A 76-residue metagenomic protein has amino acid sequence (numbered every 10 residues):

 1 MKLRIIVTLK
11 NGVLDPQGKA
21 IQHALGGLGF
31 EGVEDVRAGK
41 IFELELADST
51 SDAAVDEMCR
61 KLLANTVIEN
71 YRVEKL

Functional and structural regions predicted by a protein language model:
K2-E43, A47-T50, A54-L76: Long, contiguous binding/interaction regions
